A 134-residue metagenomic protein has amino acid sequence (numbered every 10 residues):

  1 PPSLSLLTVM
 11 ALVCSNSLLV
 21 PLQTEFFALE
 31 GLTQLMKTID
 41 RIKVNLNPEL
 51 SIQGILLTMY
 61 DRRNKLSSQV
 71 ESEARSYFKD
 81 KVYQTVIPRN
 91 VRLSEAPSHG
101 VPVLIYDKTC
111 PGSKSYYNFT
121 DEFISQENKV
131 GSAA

Functional and structural regions predicted by a protein language model:
P2-V91: Conserved catalytic-core segment of NTP-binding enzymes
N64, C110, I124-S125: Low-complexity, compositionally biased segments
P88, S94, L104: Nucleotide phosphate-binding site architecture
P97-N118: C-terminal boundary of histidine-terminating zinc-finger modules
F119-F123: Hydrophobic "lid"/C-terminal helical patch of Rossmann-like NAD(P)-dependent dehydrogenase/epimerase domains
S125-A134: Generic C-terminal helix-cap and adjacent flexible tail
